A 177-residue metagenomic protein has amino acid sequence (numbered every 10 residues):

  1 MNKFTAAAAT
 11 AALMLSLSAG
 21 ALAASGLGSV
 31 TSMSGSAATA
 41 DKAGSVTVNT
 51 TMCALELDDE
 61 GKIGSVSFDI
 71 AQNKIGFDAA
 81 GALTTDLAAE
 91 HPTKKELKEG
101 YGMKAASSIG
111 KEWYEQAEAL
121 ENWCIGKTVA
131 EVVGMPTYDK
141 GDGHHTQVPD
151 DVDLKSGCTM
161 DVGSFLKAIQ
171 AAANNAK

Functional and structural regions predicted by a protein language model:
M1-A9: Bacterial N-terminal signal peptides that target proteins for export
T10-S16: Bacterial N-terminal signal peptides
S18-A23: Sec/Tat signal peptide C-region and signal peptidase I cleavage site
A24-K177: Active-site- and interface-proximal helix/loop "cap" or "latch" segments in soluble metabolic and energy-transducing
